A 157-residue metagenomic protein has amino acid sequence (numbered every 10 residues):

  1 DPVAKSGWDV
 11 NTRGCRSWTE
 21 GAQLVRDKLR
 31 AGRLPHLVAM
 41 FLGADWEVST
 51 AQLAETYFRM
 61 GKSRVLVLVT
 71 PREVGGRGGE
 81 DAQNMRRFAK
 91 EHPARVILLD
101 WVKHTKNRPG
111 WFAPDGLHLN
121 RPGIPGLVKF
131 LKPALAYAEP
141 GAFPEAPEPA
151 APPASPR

Functional and structural regions predicted by a protein language model:
D1-T56, E73-Q83: Conserved SGNH/GDSL esterase-like catalytic core that processes O-acyl groups on lipids and polysaccharides
S6-D9, R33-V38, K62-V67, H92-I97 (+1 more regions): Loop/turn elements at helix/coil->beta-strand transitions in domains of secreted/extracellular proteins
N11-C15, V69, L99-H104: Conserved beta-strand termini and adjacent loop/short-helix elements that scaffold enzyme active sites in alpha/beta
P35, L68-V69, M85, G123: Aromatic-enriched hydrophobic runs in primary sequence
Y57-G61: Surface-exposed amphipathic alpha-helices with a cationic face
G78-R157: Catalytic His-Asp segment of secreted/periplasmic serine-dependent ester chemistry enzymes
